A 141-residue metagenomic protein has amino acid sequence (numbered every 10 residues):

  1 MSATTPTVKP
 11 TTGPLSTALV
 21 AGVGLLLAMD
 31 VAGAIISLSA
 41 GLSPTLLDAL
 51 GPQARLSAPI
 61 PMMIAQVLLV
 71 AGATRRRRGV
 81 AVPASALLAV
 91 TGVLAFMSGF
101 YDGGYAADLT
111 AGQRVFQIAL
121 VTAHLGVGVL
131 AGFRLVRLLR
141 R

Functional and structural regions predicted by a protein language model:
M1-A32, R134-R141: Cytosolic juxtamembrane helix and N-cap/initiation of the first transmembrane helix
V8-A18, L47-L50, A54, A73-P83 (+1 more regions): Membrane-interfacial loop-to-transmembrane-helix junctions in polytopic alpha-helical membrane proteins
L19, A107-R140: Alpha-helical membrane-associated segments of multi-pass integral membrane proteins
G22-M63: Hydrophobic transmembrane helix segments
I35-P44, M97-D108: Juxtamembrane "helix-exit" motif on the non-cytosolic side of transmembrane helices
L50-Q66, A95, G112-G126: Alpha-helical transmembrane segments of polytopic membrane proteins
M62-A73, V129-R137: Alpha-helical transmembrane segments in multipass membrane proteins, preferentially the mid-helix core
V67-M97: Loop-to-transmembrane helix junctions at the membrane interface
